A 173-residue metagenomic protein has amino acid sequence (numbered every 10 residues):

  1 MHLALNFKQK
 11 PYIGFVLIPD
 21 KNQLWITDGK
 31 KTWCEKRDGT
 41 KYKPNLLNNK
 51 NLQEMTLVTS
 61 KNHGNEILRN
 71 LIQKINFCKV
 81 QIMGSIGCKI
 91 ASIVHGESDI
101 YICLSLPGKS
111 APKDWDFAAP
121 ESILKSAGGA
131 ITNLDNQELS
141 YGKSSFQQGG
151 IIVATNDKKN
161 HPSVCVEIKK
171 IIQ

Functional and structural regions predicted by a protein language model:
M1-R37: DPxDG-like acidic metal-binding loop motif
H2-L3, P44-L47: A generic local secondary-structure boundary/capping motif
P11, T40-P44, V80: Tryptophan-centered short beta-strand motifs
F15, D28, K36, N45 (+2 more regions): Short linear motifs in exposed loops
Q23, W33, K41, E66 (+1 more regions): Flexible, glycine-rich phosphate/dinucleotide-binding loops and adjacent beta-alpha linkers at cofactor/substrate
K31-C34, G39-K41, K158-V164: Short helix-loop capping/hinge motifs at secondary-structure junctions, enriched in acidic/polar residues
L46-Q173: An extended, acidic
